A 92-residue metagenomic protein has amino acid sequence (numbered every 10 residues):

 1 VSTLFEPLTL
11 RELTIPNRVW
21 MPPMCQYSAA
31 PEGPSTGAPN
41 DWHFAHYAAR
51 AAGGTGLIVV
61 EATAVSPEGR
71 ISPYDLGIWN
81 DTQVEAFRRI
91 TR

Functional and structural regions predicted by a protein language model:
V1-R92: Flavin-dependent oxidoreductase catalytic cores
